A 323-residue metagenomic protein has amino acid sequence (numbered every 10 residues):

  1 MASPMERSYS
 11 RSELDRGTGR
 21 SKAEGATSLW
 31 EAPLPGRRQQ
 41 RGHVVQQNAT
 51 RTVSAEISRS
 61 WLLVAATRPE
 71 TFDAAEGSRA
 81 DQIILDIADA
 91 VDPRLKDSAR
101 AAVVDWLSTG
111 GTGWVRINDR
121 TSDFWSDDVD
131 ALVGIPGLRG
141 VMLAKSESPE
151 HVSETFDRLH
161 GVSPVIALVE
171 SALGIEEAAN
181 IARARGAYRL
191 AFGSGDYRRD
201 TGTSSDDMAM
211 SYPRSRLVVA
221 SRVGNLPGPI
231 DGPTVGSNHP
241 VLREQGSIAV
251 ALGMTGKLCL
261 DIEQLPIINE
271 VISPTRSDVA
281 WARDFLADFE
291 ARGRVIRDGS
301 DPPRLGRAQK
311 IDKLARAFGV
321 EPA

Functional and structural regions predicted by a protein language model:
M1, K22-G25, E31, V44 (+2 more regions): Residue-level detector of intrinsically disordered, flexible termini and proteolytic processing junctions
M1-S12, R20-S21, S28: Low-acidity, Ser/Thr- and Arg-rich intrinsically disordered low-complexity segments
R11, G19-A23, K96, V271: Alpha-helical transmembrane segments and their juxtamembrane interfaces
R11, S28-L29, Q39-Q40, G202: N-terminal low-complexity, intrinsically disordered patches enriched in charged
S12-L14, S21, E76, A251: Residue-level detector of transmembrane insertion/anchoring sites
G17-G19, G25, G36, G42: Residue-identity detector for glycine
R41-A323: Expand to "…catalyze enediolate/carbanion chemistry for C-C bond making/breaking, isomerization, decarboxylation
